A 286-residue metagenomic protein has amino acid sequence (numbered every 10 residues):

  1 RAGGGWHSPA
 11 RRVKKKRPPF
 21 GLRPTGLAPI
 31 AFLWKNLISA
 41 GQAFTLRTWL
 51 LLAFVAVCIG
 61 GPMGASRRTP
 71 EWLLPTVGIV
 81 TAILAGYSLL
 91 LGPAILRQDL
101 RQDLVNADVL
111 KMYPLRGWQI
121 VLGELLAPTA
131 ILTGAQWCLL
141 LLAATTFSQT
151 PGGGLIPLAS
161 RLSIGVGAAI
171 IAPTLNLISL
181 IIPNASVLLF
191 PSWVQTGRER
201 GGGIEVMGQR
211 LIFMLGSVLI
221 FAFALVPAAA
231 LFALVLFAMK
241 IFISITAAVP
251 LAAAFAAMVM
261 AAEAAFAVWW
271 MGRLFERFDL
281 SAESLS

Functional and structural regions predicted by a protein language model:
R1-A94, L140-S286: Transmembrane alpha-helical segments and their membrane-interface loop/helix boundaries that make up the transmembrane
L46, L122-L125, A135, G201: Surface-exposed beta-strand edges and their flanking turn/coil or helix-capping segments
W72-P75, G92-Y113: Transmembrane helix boundary and interhelical loop/hinge segments in multi-pass membrane proteins
L104, K111-P114, E124-L125, L141 (+2 more regions): Active-site proximal loops enriched in glycine and acidic residues that flank catalytic Cys/His/Asp and coordinate
A107-Q119, S192, G197: Helix-loop-helix connectors at the membrane interface of multi-pass transporters/channels
Y113, Q119-L132: Start (N-cap) of specific transmembrane helices in multi-pass transporter permeases
T133, W137-L141: A gly/Pro-rich, aromatic-decorated transmembrane alpha-helix motif that marks the paired, flexible gating helices
